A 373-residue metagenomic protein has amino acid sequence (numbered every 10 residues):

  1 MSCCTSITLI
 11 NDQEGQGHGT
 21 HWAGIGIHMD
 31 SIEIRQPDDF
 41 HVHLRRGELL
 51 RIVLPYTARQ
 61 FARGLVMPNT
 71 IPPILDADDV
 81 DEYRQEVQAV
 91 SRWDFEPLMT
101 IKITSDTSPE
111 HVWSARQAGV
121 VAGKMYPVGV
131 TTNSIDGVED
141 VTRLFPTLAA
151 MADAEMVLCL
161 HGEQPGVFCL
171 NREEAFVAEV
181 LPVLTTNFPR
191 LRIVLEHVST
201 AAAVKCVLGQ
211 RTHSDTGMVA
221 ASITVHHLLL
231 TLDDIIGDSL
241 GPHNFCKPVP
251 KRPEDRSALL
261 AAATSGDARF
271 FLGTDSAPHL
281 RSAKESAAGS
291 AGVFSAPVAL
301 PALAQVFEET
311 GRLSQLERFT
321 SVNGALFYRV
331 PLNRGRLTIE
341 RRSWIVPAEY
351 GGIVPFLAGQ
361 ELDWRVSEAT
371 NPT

Functional and structural regions predicted by a protein language model:
C3-C4: Cysteine-centered motifs
I7, H28, T107-M125, N133-L272: Histidine/acidic residue-rich metal-binding segments in metalloenzymes
W22, L300-T373: Mid-to-C-terminal alpha-helical segments outside catalytic/metal-binding sites
I25-A58: Replace "His-x-His-based motif
Q36-G47, L158-E163, I223, S276: Histidine-centered catalytic micro-motifs
D39-F40, I52-D78, R92-T104, V120-N133 (+2 more regions): Divalent metal-dependent hydrolysis catalytic cores, especially in the metallo-beta-lactamase
T186, S265-P331: His/Asp/Glu-enriched, well-ordered alpha-helical/loop segment that forms or immediately abuts the divalent-metal
I223-S290, G335-N371: Active-site neighborhoods of metal-dependent hydrolases
